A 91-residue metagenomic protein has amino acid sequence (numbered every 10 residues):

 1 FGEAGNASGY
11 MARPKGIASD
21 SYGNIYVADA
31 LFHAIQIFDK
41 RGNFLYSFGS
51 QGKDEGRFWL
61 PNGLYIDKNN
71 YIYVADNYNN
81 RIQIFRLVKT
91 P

Functional and structural regions predicted by a protein language model:
F1-P91: Eukaryotic scaffold repeat domains enriched in small/polar residues
